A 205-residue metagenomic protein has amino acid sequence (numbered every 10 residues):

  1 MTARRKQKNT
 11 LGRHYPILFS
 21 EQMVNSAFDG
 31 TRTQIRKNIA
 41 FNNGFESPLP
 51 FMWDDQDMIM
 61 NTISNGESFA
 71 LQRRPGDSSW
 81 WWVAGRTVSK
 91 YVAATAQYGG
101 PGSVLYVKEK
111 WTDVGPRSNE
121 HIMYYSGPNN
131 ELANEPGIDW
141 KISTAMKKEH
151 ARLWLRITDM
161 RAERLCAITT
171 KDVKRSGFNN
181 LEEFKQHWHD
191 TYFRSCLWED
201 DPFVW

Functional and structural regions predicted by a protein language model:
M1-W205: Secondary-structure transition motif
